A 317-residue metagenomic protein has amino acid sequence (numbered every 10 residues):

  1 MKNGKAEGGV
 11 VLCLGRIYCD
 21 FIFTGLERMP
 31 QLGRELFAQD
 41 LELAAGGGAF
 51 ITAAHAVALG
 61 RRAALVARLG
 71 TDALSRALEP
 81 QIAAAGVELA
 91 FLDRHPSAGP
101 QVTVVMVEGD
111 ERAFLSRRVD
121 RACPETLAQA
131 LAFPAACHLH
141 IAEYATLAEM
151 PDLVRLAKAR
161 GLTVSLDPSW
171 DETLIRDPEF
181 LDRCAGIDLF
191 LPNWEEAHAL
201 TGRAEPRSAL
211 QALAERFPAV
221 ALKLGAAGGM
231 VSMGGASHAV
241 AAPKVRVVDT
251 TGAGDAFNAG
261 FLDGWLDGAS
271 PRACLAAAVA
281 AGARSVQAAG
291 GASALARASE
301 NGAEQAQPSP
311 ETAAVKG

Functional and structural regions predicted by a protein language model:
M1-V66, A73-P80, A84, V247-V248 (+1 more regions): Glycine-rich phosphate/adenosyl-contacting loop at the front of the ribokinase-like
K2-L12, F37, T173, P206-G317: Conserved phosphate-binding/catalytic region of the ribokinase-like
V10-L12, C137-H138, L189: Structural motif
I17, Y144, A256: Active-site metal-binding loops of divalent metal-dependent hydrolases
L32-L36, L43, A58-H140, G302-T312: Conserved N-terminal subdomain of the carbohydrate kinase-like
V66-T71, A90-G99, S169, A212 (+2 more regions): Beta-strand->loop->alpha-helix junctions that form or flank phosphate-binding loops in nucleotide-handling enzymes
R121-Q129, A148, T173-E179: Active-site glycine-rich loop that binds ribose-phosphate moieties when present
V154, K158-T163, S169-A239: Conserved phosphate/ATP/ADP-binding segment of small-molecule kinases
